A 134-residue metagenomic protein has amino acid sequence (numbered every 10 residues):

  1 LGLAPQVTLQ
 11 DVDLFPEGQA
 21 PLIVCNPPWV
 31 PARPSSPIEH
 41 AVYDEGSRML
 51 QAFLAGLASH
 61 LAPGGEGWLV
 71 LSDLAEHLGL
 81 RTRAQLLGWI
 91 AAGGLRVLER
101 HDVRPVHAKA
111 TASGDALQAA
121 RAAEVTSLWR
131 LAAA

Functional and structural regions predicted by a protein language model:
L1-V125: S-adenosylmethionine
L128-A134: C-terminal lobe and adjacent flexible extensions of AdoMet/dcAdoMet transferase-like proteins
